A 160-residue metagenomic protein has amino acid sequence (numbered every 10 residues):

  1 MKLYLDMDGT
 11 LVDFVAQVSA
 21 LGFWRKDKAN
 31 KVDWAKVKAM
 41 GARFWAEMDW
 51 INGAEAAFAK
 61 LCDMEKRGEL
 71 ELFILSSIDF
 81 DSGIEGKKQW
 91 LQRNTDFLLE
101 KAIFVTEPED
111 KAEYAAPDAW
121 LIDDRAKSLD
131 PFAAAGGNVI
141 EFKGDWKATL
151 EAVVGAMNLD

Functional and structural regions predicted by a protein language model:
M1-W45, A134-A135, K147: Active-site neighborhood of HAD-like aspartate-dependent phosphohydrolases
D6, L75-S77, I122: Short hydrophobic segments within beta-strands
V12-F14, A20, G68-L72, D81-E85 (+3 more regions): Short catalytic/ligand-binding loop motif for oxyanion handling, primarily in non-cytosolic enzymes, centered on
M48-W50, A54-L91: Substrate-recognition element of Asp-dependent hydrolases with the DxDx(T/V) motif
F73-S82, K88, D96-E113: A short, structured active-site edge motif that brings together acidic residues
G86-D96, P131-A135, V153: Short, aromatic/basic amphipathic alpha-helical patches
A102-F132: Conserved Lys-Pro-Asp/Glu-containing loop-to-beta segment of HAD-superfamily phosphomonoesterases, centered on
W120-V153: Acidic, Mg2+-coordinating phosphoryl-transfer loop and its flanking beta/alpha structural elements, shared across
